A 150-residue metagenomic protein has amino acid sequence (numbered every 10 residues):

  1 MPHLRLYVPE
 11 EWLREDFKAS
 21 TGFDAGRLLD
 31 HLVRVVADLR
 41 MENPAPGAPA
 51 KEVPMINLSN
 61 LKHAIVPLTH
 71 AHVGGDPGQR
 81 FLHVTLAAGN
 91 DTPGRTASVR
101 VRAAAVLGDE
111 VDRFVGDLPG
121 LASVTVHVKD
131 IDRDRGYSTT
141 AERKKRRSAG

Functional and structural regions predicted by a protein language model:
M1-G150: A domain-level signal for the structural core that forms small-molecule/cofactor-binding pockets and catalytic centers
